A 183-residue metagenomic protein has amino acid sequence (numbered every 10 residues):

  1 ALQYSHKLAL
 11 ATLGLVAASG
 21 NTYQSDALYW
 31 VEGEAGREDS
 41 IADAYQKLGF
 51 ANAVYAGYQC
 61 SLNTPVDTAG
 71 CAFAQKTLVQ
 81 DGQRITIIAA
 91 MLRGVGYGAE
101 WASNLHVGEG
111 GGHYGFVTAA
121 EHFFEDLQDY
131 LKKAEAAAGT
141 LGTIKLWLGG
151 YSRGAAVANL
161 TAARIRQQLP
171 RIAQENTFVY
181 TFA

Functional and structural regions predicted by a protein language model:
A1-A53: Intrinsically disordered, low-complexity regulatory segments that flank or lie outside the structured catalytic cores
A35-G149, R164-F178: A conserved cap/lid and substrate-binding interface adjacent to the catalytic center of lipid-processing enzymes
G150-G154, A158: Gly/Ala-rich beta-loop-alpha elbow adjacent to hydrolase catalytic centers
N159-A163: Short, hydrophobic alpha-helix immediately C-terminal to the catalytic nucleophile
V179-A183: Active-site nucleophile loop of the alpha/beta-hydrolase fold
